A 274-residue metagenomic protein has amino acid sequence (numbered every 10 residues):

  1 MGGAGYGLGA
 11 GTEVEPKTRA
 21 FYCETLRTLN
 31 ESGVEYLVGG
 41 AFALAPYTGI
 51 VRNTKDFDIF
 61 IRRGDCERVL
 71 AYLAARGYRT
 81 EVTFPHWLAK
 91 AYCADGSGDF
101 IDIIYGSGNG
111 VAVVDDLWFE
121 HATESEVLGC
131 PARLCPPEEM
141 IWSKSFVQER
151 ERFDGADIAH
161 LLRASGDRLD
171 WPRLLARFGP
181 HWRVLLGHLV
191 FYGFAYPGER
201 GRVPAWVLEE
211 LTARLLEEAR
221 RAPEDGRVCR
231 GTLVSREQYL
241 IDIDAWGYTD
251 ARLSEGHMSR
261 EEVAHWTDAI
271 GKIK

Functional and structural regions predicted by a protein language model:
M1-K274: Compositionally biased terminal segments of proteins
